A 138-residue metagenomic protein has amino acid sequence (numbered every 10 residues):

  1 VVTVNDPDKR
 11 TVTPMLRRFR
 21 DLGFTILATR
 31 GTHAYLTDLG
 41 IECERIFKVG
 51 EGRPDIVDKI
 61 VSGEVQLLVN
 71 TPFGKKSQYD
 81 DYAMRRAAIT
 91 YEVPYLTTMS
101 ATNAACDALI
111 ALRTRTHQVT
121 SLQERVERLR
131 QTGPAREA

Functional and structural regions predicted by a protein language model:
V1-L96, T102-A108, T114-R115, V119-A138: ATP-dependent carboxylate/acyl-activation modules
